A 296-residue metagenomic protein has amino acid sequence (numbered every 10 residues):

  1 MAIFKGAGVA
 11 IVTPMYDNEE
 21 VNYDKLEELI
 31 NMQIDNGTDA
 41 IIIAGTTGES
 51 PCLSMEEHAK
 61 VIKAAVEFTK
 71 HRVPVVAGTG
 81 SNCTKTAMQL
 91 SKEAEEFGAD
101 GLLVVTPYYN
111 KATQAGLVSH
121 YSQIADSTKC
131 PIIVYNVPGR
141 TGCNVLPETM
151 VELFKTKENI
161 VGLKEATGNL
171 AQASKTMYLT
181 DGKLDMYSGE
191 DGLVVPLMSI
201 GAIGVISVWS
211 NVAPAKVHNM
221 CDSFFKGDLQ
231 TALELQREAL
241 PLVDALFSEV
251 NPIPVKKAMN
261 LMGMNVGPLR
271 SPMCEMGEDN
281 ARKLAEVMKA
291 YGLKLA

Functional and structural regions predicted by a protein language model:
M1-I3, L295-A296: Basic/polar N-terminal segments that are highly enriched at the extreme N-terminus, encompassing both cleavable
A2-V9, T13-G142, E152: Active-site beta->alpha loop and helix N-cap motifs at the rims of alpha/beta catalytic domains
L26, H58, I62, A87 (+7 more regions): A general structural signal for well-ordered alpha-helical segments in protein cores
G45, T106-P107, T167, E190-D191 (+2 more regions): Short secondary-structure boundary segments
I62-K70, K92-E95, A125, F154-K155 (+3 more regions): Surface-exposed amphipathic alpha-helices with a cationic face
T79-N82, T167-G168, G189-G192, V212 (+1 more regions): Short beta->alpha linker loops
A99-G101, Y108-A112, L117-M198, I203: Ligand/cofactor pocket segment of small-molecule handling proteins
G192-A296: Structured C-terminal cap/extension of enzyme domains
